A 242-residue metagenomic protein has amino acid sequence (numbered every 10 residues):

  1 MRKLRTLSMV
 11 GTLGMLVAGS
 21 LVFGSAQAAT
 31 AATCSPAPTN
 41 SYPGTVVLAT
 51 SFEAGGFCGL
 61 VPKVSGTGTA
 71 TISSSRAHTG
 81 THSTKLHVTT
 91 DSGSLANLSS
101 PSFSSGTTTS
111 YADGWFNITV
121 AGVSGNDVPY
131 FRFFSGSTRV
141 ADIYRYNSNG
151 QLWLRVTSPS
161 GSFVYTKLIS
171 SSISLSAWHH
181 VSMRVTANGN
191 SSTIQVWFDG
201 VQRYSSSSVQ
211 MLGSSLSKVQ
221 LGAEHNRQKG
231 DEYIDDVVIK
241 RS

Functional and structural regions predicted by a protein language model:
M1-A31: Secretory targeting and sorting signals
T45, E53-S92: Extracellular glycan-recognition surfaces and repeat-rich motifs
F52, V181, E232-I239: Extracellular beta-strand elements of beta-rich domains used for carbohydrate recognition/degradation or cell-matrix
A54-F57, T81-W153: Secretory/extracellular carbohydrate-interaction modules and structurally similar beta-sandwich "look-alikes"
P101-A112, I169-A177, G230: Extracellular/lumenal carbohydrate-interaction signature centered on repeated Trp-anchored short motifs
T157-H180: Short, aromatic/His-centered strand-loop micro-motif at the edge of beta-sheets
S176-A187, V196: Short tryptophan-centered beta-strand motifs in secreted/extracellular beta-sheet-rich domains of glycan-recognition
S206-D236: Flexible glycan-contacting loops in extracellular carbohydrate-active proteins
